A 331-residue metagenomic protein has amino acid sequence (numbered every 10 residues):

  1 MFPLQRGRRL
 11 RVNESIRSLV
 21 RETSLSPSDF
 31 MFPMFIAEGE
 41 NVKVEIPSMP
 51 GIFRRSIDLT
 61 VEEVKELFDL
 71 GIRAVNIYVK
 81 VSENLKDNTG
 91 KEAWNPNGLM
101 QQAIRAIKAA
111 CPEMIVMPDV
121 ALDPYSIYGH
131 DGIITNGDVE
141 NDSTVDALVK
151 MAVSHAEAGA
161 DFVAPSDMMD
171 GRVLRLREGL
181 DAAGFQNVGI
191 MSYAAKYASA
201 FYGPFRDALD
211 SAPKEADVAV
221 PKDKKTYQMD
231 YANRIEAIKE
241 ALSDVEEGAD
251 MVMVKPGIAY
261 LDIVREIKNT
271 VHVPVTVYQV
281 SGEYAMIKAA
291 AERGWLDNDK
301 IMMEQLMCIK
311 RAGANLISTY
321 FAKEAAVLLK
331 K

Functional and structural regions predicted by a protein language model:
M1-R8: Generic start-of-chain signal for non-secretory N-termini
F2, N13, E22-M31, A37-K331: Alpha/beta enzyme core
